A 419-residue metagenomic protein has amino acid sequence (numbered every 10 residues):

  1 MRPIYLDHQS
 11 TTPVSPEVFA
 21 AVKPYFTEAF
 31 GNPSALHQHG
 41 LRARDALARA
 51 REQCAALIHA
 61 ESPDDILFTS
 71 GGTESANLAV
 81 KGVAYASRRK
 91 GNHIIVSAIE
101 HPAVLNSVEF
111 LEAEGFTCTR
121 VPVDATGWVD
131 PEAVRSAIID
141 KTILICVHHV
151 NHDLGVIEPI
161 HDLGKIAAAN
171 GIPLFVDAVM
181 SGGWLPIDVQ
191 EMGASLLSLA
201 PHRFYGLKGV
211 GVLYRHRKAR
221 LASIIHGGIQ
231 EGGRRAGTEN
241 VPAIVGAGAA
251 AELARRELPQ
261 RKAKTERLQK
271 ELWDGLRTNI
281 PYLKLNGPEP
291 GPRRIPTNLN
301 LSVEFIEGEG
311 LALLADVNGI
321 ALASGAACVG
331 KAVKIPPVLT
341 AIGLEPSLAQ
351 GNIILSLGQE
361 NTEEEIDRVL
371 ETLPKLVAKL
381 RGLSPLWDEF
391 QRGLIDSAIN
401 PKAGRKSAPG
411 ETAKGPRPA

Functional and structural regions predicted by a protein language model:
M1-A419: Pyridoxal 5′-phosphate
